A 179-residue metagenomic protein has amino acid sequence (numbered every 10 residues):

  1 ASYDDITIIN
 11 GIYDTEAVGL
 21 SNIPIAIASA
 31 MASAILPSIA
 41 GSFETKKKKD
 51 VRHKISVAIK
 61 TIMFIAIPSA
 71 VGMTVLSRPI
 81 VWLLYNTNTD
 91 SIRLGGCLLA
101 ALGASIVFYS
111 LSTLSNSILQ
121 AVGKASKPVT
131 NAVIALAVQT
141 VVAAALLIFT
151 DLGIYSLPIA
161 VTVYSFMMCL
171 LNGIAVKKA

Functional and structural regions predicted by a protein language model:
I6-A28, K60-F64: Alpha-helical transmembrane segments of polytopic membrane transporters and translocases
T7, S56, T74-I106: Interfacial segments at transmembrane-helix termini and the short loops linking adjacent helices
T15, I62, L99-L102, I106 (+2 more regions): Residue-level recognition of transmembrane alpha-helices in multi-pass small-molecule transporters/permeases
A28-K47, N116: Helix-loop junctions and terminal segments of transmembrane helices in multi-pass membrane transport/translocation
I35, K47-F64, P68-L76, G95-L99: Interfacial transmembrane-helix starts/ends
V57, A70, P79, I106 (+2 more regions): Residue-level recognition of pore/gate-forming positions within transmembrane alpha-helices of multi-pass
A104-I134, T150: Membrane-interface junctions at transmembrane-helix termini in multi-pass inner-membrane proteins
S126, L136-I174, A179: Membrane-interface helix-loop junctions in multi-pass transport and translocation proteins
